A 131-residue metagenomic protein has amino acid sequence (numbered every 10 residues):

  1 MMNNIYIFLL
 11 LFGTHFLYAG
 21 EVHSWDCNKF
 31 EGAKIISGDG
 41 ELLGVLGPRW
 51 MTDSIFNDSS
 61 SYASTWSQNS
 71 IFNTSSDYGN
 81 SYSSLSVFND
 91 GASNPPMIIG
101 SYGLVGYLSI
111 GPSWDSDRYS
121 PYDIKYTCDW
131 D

Functional and structural regions predicted by a protein language model:
N4-H15: Sec-dependent N-terminal signal peptides
G20-D131: Repetitive, compositionally biased segments used for assembly/scaffolding
